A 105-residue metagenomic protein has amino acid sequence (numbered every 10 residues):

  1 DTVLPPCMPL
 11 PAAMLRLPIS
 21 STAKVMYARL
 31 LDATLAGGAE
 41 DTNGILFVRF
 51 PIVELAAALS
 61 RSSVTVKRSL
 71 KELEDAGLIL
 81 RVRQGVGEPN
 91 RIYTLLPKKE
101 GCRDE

Functional and structural regions predicted by a protein language model:
D1-A57, D104: Short recognition helix of helix-turn-helix/winged-helix DNA-binding domains
S62-E105: Winged-helix/helix-turn-helix nucleic-acid-interaction surface
